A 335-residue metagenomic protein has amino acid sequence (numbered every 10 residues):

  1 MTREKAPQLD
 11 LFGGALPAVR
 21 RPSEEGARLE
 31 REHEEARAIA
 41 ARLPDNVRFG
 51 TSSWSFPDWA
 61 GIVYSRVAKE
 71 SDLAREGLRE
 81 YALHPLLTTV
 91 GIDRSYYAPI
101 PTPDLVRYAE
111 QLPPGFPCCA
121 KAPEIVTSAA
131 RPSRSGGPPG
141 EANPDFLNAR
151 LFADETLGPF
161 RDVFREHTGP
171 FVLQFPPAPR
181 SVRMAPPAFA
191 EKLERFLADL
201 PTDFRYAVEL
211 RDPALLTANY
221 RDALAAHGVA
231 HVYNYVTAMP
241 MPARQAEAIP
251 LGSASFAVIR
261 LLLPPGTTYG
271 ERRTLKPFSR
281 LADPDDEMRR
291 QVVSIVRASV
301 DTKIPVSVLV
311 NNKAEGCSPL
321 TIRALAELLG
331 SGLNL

Functional and structural regions predicted by a protein language model:
M1-L335: Residues lining hydrophobic/aromatic ligand-binding pockets adjacent to catalytic sites
